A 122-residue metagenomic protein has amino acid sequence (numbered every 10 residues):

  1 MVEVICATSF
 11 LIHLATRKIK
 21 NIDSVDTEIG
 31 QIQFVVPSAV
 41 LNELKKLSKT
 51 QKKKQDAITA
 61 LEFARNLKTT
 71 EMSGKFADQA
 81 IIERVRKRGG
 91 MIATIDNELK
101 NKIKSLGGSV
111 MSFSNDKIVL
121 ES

Functional and structural regions predicted by a protein language model:
M1-N66: Domain-level signal for Mg2+-assisted phosphodiester chemistry and nucleotide/NA-binding surfaces in nucleic-acid
A39-S122: Nuclease catalytic cores that cleave nucleic-acid phosphodiester bonds, predominantly acidic two-metal-ion
